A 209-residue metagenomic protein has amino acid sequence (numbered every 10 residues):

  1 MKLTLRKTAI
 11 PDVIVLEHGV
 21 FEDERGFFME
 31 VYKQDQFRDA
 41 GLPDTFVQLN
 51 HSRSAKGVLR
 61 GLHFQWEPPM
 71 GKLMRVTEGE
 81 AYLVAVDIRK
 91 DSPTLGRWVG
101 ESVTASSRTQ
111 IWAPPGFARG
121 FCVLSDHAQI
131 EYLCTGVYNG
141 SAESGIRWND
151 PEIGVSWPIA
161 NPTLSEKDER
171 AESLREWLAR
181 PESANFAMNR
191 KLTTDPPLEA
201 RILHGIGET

Functional and structural regions predicted by a protein language model:
M1-S106, D126-H127, N139-T209: Non-catalytic, conserved peripheral segments adjacent to functional cores
E17, V84, W112-P114, L124 (+1 more regions): Beta-strand residues in well-ordered beta-sheet regions across diverse protein folds
V103-D126: Conserved metal-binding segment of the jelly-roll/cupin
